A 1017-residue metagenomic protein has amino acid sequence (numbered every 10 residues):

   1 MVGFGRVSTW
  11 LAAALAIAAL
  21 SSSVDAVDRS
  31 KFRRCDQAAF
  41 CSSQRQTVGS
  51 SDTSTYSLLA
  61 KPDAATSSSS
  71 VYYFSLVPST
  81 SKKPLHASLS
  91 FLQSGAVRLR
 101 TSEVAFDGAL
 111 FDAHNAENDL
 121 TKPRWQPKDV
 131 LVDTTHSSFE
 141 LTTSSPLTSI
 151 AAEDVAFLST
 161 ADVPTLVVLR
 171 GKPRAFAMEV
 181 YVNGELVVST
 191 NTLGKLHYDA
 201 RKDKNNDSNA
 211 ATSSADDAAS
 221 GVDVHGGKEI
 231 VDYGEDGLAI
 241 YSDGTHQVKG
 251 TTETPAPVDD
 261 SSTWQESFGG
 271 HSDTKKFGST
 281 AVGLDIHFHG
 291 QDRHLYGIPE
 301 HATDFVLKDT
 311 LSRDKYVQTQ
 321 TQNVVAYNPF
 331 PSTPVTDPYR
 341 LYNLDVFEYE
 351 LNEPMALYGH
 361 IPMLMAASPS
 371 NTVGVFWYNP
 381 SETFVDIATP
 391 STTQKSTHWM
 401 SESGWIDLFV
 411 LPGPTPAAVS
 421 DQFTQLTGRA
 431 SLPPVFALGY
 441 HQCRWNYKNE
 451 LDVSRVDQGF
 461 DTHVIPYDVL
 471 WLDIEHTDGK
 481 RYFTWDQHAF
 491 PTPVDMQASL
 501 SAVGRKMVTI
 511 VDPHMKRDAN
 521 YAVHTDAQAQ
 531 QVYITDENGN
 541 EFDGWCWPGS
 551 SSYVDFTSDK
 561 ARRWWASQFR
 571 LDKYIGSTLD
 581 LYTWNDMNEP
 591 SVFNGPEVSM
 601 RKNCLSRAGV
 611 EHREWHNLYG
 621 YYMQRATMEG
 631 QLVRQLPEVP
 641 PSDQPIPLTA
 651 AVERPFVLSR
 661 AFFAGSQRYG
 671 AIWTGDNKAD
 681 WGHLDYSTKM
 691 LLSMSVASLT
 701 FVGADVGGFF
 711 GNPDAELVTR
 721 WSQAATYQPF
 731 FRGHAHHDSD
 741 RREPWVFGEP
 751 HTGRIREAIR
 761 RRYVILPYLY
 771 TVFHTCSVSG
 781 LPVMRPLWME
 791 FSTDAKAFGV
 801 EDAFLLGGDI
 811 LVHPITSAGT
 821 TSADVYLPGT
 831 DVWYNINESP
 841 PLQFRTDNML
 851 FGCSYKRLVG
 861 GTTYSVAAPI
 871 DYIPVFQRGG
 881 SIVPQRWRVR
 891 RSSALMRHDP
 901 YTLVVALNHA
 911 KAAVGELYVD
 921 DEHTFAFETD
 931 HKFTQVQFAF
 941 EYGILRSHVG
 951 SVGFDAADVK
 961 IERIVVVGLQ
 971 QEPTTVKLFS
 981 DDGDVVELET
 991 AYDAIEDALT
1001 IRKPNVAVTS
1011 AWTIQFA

Functional and structural regions predicted by a protein language model:
R6-A26: Cleavable N-terminal signal peptides of Sec/SRP-targeted secreted and luminal proteins
V27-D52, V188-T190, G194, A200-D203 (+1 more regions): Catalytic-domain carbohydrate-binding cleft regions of carbohydrate-active enzymes
D28-F74, K82-S145, Y198-K202: A low-complexity, Ser/Thr/Gly/Pro-enriched, surface-exposed linker/loop concept that marks segments flanking
F74-L76, L89, D154, P164-T165 (+3 more regions): Short, well-ordered beta-strand segments enriched in hydrophobic/aromatic residues
L99, F139-L141, L158, A175-Y181 (+2 more regions): Short polybasic amphipathic segments
H114-H136, G539, I836-I870, T975-R1002: Solvent-exposed beta-strand/loop surfaces of large extracellular or lumenal domains
D154-D207: Hydrophobic or amphipathic alpha-helical targeting/insertion segments
F347, Q877-D984, E996-A998, K1003-A1017: Accessory, solvent-exposed terminal regions and/or long lumenal/extracellular loops of proteins
